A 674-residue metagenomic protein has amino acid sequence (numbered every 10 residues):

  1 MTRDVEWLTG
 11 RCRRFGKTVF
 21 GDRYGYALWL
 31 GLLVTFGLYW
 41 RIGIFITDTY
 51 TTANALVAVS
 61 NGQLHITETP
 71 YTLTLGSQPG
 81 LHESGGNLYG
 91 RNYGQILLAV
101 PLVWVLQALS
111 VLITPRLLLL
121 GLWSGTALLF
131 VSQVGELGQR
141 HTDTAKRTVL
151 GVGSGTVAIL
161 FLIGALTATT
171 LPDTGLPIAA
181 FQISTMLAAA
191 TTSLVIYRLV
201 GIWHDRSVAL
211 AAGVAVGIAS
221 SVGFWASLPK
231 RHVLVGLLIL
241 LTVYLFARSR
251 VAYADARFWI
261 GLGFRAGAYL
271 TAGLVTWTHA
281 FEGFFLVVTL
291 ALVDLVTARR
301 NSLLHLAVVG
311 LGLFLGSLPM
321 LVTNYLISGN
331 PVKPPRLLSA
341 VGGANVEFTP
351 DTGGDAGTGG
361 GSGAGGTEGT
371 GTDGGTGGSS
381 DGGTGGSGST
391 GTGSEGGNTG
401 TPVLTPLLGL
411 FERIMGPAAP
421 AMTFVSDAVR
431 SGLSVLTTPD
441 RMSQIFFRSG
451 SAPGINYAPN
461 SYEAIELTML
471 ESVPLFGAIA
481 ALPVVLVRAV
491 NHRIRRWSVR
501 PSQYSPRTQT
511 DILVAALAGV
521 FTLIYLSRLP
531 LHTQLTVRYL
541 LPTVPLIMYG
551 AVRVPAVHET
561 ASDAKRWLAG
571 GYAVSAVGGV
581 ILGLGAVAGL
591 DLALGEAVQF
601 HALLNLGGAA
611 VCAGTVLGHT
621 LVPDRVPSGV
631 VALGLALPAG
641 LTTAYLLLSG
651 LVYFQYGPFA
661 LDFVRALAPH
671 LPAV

Functional and structural regions predicted by a protein language model:
M1-I44, L119-A165, G175-F181, A188 (+5 more regions): Start-transfer (signal-anchor) and selected internal transmembrane alpha helices of multi-pass inner/ER membrane
R3-F15, R248-Y253, R257, A272 (+5 more regions): Perimembrane helix-loop-helix junctions
V19, E136-K146, W259-I260, T297-V308 (+4 more regions): Membrane-interface helix-loop-helix junctions at transmembrane boundaries of multi-pass membrane enzymes, predominantly
I46-T47, S227-L234, T536-V537: Short acidic/glycine- and proline-prone juxtamembrane loop motifs at membrane-interface regions of multi-pass membrane
L129-L137, V288-L295, S461-T508, M548 (+3 more regions): Hydrophobic, aromatic-rich transmembrane alpha-helices and their immediate juxtamembrane boundary segments
A188-L199, V216-A219, L234-R257, L546-G550: Specific aromatic-rich, kink-prone transmembrane helix
A212-G217, W225, F258-A280, A291 (+1 more regions): Membrane-interface alpha helices of multi-pass inner-membrane proteins
E282, V308-G371, G375-G378, G382-I479 (+1 more regions): Membrane-lumen/periplasm interface segments of specific transmembrane helices in polyprenyl phosphate-linked
